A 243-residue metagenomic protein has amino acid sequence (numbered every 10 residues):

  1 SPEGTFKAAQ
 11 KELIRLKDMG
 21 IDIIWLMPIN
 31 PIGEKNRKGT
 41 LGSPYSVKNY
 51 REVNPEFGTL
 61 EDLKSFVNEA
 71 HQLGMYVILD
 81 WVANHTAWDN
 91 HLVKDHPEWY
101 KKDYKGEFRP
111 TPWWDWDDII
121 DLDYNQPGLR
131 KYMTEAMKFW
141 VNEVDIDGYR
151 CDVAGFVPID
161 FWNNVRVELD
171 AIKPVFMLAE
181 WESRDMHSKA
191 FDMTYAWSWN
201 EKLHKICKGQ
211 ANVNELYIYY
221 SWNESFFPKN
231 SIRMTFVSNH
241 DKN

Functional and structural regions predicted by a protein language model:
S1-V144, N164-A171, F176: Substrate-binding/active-site clefts of carbohydrate-active enzymes
N30-I32, A83-W88, G155-F156, S183-D185 (+1 more regions): Solvent-exposed loop/turn segments at secondary-structure junctions within structured extracellular/periplasmic domains
V77, F236-S238: Short conserved micro-motifs on helix faces and helix-strand junctions that flank and scaffold key functional residues
P127, I218-S221, N243: Aromatic-anchored helix/helix-loop segment that forms the rim or "lid" of small-molecule/cofactor binding pockets
E135-K138, N142, D152-F236: Active-site-proximal helices and loops of the catalytic beta/alpha 8
